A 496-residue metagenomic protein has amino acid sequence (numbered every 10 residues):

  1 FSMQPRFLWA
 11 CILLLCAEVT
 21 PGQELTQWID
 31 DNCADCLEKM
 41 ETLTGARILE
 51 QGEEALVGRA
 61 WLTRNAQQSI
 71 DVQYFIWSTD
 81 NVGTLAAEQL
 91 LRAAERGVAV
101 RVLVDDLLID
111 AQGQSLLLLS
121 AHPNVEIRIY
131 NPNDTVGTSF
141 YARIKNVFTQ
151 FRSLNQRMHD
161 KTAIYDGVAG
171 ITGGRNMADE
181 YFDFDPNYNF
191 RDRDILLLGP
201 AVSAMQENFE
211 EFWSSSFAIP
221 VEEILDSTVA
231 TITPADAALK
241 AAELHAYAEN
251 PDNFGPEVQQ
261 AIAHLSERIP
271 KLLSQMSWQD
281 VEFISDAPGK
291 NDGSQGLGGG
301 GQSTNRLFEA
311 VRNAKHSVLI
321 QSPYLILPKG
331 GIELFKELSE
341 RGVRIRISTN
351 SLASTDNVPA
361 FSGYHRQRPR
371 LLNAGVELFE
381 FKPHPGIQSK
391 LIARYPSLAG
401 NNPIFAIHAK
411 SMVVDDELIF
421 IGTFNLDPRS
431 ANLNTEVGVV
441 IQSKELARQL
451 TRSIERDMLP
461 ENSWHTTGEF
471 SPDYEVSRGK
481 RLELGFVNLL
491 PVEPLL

Functional and structural regions predicted by a protein language model:
S2-R6: Positively charged n-region of N-terminal signal peptides that target proteins for export
F7-C16: Sec-dependent N-terminal signal peptides
A17-K161, Y165-L496: Charged, low-complexity intrinsically disordered terminal segments
